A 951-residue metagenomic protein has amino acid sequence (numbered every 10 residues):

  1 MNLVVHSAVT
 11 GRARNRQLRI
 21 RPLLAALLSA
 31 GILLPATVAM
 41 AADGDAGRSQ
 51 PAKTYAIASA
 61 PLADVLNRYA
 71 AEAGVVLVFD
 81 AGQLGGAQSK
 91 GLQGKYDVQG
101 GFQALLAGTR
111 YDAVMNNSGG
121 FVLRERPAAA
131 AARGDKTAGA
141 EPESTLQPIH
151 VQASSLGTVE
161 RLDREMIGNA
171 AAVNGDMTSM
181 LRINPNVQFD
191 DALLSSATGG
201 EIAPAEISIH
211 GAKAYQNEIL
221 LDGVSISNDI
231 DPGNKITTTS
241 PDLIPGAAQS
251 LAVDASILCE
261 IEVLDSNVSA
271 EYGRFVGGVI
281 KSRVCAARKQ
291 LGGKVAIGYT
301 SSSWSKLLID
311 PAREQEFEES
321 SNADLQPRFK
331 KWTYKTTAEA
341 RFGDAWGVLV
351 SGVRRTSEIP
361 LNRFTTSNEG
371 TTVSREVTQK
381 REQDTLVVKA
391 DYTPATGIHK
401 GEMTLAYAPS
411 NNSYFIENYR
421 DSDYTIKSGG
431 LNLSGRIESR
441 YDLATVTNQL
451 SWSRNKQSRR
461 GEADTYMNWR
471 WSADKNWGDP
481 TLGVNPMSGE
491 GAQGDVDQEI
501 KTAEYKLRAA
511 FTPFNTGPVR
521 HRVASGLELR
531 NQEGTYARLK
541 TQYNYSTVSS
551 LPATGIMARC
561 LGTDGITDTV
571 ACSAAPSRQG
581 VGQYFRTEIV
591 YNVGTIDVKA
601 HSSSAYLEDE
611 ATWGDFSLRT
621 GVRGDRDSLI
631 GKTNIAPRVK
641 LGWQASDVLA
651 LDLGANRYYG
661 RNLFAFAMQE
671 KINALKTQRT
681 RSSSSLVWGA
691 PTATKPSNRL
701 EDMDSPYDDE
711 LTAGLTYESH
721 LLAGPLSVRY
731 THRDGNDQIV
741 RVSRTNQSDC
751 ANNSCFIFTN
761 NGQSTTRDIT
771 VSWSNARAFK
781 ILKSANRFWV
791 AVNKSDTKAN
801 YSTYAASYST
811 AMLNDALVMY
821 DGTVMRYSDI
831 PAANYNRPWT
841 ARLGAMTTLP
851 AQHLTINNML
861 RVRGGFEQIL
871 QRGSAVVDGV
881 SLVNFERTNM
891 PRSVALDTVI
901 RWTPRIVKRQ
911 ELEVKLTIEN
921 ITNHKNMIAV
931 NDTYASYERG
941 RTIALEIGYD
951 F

Functional and structural regions predicted by a protein language model:
M40-A132, A197: N-terminal export/assembly leaders
G44-D45, L66-A73, S118, R124-T178 (+2 more regions): Short, acidic, small-residue-rich periplasmic hinge/interaction motif at the N-terminus of Gram-negative outer-membrane
R110, H150-S269, V276-V279, R283 (+3 more regions): Periplasmic N-terminal accessory/gating domains of Gram-negative outer-membrane beta-barrel systems
F121-V122, M177, I207, A247-A252 (+2 more regions): N-terminal periplasmic accessory domains that precede and gate Gram-negative outer-membrane beta-barrel machines
L291-K294, A323-S413, T425-V446: Transmembrane beta-barrel wall of Gram-negative outer-membrane proteins
K389-S410, S428-L629, D768-N793: Face-selective signature of the C-terminal outer-membrane beta-barrel domain
T612-D615, S727-I739, R744-R872, G948: Gram-negative outer-membrane beta-barrel transporters
H853, L860-D878, M890-F951: C-terminal beta-signal and adjacent terminal beta-strands/loops of Gram-negative outer-membrane beta-barrel proteins
